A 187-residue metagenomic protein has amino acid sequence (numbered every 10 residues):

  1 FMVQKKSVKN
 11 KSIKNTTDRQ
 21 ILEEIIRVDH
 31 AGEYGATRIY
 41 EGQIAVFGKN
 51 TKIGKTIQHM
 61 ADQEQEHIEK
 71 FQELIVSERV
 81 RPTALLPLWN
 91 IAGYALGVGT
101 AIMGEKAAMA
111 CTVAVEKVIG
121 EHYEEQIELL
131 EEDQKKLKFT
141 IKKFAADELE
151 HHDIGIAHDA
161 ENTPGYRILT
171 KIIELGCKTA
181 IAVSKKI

Functional and structural regions predicted by a protein language model:
M2-I187: Non-heme di-metal
